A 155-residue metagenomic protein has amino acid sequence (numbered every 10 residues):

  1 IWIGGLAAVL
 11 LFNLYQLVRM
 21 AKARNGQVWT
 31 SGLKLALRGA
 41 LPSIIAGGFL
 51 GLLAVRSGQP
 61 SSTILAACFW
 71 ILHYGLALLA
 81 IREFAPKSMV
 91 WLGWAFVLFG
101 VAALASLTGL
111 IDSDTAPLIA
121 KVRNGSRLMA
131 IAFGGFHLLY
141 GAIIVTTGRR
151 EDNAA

Functional and structural regions predicted by a protein language model:
I1, L50-I64, S106-N124: Helix-coil boundary and interhelical linker segments in multi-pass alpha-helical membrane proteins
I1-A8, R56-L72, R127-I131: Structural signature of hydrophobic alpha-helical transmembrane segments
I1-L52: Selected alpha-helical membrane-embedding segments in polytopic membrane proteins
A8-F12, A46, H73-A77, F99-A102 (+1 more regions): Membrane-embedded alpha-helical transmembrane segments of multi-pass integral membrane proteins
F12-S31, L76-A85, L138-V145: C-terminal ends of transmembrane helices
T30-L37, Q59-A66, R82-V90: Short, amphipathic, aromatic/basic-enriched membrane-interface segments that mark the entry/exit of transmembrane
S43-A54, L65-S88: Alpha-helical transmembrane segments of helical membrane proteins, especially in multi-pass transport, channel
A80-A155: Terminal transmembrane helical module of multi-pass membrane proteins
